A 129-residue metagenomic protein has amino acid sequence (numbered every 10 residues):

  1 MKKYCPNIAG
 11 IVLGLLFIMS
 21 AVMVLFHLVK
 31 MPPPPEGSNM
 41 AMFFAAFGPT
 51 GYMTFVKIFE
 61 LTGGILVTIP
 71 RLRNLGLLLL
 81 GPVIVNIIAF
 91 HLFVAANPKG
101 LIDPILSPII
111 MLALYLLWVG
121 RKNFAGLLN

Functional and structural regions predicted by a protein language model:
M1-L28, I69-N129: Extended, low-polarity transmembrane helix blocks
M19-F55: Solvent-exposed, well-ordered loop and adjacent helix/strand elements within mature globular domains that form
K57-T62: Core segments of transmembrane alpha-helices that mediate helix-helix packing or line hydrophobic substrate/ligand
I65-L66: C-terminal ends of transmembrane helices
